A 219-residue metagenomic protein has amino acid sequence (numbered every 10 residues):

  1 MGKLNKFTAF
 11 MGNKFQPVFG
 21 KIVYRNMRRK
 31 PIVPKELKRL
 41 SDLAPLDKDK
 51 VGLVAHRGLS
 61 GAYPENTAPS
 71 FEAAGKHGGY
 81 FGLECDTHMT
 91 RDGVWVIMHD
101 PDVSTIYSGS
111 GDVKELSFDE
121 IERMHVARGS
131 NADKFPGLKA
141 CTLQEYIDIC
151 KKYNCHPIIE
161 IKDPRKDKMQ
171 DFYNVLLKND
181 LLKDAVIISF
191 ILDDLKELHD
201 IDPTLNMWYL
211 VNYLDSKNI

Functional and structural regions predicted by a protein language model:
G2-I219: Phosphate-group recognition and catalysis centered on beta-loop-alpha active-site segments
